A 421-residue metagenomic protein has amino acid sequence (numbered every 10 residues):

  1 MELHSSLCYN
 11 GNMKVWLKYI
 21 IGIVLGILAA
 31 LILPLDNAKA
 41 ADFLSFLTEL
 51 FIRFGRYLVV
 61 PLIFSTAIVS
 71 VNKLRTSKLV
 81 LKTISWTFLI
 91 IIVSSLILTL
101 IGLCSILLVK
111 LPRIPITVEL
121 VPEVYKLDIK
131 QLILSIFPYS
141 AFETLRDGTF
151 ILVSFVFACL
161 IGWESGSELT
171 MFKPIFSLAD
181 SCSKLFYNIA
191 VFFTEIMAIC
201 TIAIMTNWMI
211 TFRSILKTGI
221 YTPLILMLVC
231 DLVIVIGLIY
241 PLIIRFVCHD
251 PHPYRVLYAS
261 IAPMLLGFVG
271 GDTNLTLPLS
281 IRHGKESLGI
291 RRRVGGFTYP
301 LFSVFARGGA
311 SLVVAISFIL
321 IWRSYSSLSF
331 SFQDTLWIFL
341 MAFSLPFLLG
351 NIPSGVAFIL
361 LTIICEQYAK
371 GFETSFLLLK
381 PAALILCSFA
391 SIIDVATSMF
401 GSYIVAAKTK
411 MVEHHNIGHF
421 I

Functional and structural regions predicted by a protein language model:
S6-Y9: Short, positively charged and aromatic/hydrophobic N-terminal segments
K14-I20, I27-I32, I52-G55, S85-Y254 (+1 more regions): Signature of multi-pass transmembrane helix bundles
D42-R53, K82, S177-V191, A259 (+4 more regions): Short amphipathic alpha-helical coupling elements at transmembrane boundaries
F54, I92-L96, L100, V229-I234 (+5 more regions): Hydrophobic transmembrane alpha-helical segments of multi-pass transport and channel proteins
S70-L79, S167-K173, S181, C248-H252 (+4 more regions): Juxtamembrane helix-boundary/capping and inter-helix hinge elements in multi-pass membrane proteins
W86-S95, F186, T222-I239, V256-L266 (+3 more regions): Small-residue-enriched core segments of transmembrane alpha-helices in multipass membrane transport and channel
L266-P346, H415-I421: Helix-loop-helix junctions within the multi-pass membrane cores of secondary transporters/permeases
I316-I421: Transmembrane alpha-helical segments and their short flanking loops that form helix-hairpins/helix-helix interfaces
